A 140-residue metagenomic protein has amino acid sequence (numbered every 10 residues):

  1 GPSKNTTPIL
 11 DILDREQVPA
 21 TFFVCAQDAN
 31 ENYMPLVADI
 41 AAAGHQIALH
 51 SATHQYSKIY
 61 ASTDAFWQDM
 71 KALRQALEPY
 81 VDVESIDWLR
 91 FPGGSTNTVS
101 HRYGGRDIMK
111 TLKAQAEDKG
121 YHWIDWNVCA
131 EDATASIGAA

Functional and structural regions predicted by a protein language model:
G1-F91: Active-site beta->alpha N-cap acidic-glycine motif
P8, Q55-V81, N97-A140: Alpha-helical scaffold elements lining the catalytic groove of polysaccharide deacetylases
G94: Flexible loop residues that form catalytic and substrate-binding hotspots at small-molecule/glycan-binding clefts
